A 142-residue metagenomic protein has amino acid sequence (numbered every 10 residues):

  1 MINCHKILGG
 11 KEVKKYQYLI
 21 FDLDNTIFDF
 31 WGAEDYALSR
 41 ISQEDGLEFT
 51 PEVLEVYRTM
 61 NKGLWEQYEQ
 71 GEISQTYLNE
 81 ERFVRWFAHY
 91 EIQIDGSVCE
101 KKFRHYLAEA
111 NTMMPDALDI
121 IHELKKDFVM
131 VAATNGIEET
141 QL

Functional and structural regions predicted by a protein language model:
M1-I2, D22: Intrinsic disorder/low-complexity signature
I2-E12: Short, Lys/Arg-enriched N-terminal segments with co-localized hydrophobic residues within the first ~10-30 amino acids
K6-I7, Y68, A133: Generic detector of intrinsically disordered, low-complexity, polar/charged segments
K14-L23, I27-P115: N-terminal helical cap/lid subdomain that shapes the substrate entry/recognition surface in HAD-like hydrolases
V98-E100, A108-E109, A117-L142: Substrate-recognition element of Asp-dependent hydrolases with the DxDx(T/V) motif
